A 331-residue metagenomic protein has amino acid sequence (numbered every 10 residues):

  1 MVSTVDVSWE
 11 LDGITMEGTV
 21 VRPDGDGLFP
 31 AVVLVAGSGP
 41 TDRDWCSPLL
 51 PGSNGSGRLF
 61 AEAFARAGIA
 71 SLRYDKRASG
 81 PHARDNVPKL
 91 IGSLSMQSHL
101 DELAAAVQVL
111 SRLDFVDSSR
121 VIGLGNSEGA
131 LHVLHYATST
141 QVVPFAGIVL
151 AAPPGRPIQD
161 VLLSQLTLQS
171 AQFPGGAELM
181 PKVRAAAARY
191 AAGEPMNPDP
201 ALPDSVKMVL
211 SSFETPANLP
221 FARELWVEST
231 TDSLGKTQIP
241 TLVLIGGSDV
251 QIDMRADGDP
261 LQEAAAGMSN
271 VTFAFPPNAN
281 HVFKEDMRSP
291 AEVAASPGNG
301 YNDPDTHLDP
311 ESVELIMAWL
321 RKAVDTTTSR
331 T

Functional and structural regions predicted by a protein language model:
M1-G27: N-terminal cap/lid segment of alpha/beta-hydrolase-fold proteins
G25-L28, V32-A63: Short, surface-exposed "cap/lid" segments of acyl-processing enzymes
G92-L113: Alpha/beta-hydrolase active-site loop
V116-S127: Alpha/beta-hydrolase fold nucleophile elbow
V143, V149-G235: Accessory cap/linker subdomain of secreted extracellular hydrolases
T237, V243-I245: Short beta-strand/loop motif that positions the catalytic acidic residue of the alpha/beta-hydrolase fold
I239, D253-A264: Short alpha-helix in the alpha/beta-hydrolase fold that links the catalytic acid
V282, R288-T331: Catalytic active-site module of serine/aspartate enzymes centered on a nucleophile-bearing elbow/loop
